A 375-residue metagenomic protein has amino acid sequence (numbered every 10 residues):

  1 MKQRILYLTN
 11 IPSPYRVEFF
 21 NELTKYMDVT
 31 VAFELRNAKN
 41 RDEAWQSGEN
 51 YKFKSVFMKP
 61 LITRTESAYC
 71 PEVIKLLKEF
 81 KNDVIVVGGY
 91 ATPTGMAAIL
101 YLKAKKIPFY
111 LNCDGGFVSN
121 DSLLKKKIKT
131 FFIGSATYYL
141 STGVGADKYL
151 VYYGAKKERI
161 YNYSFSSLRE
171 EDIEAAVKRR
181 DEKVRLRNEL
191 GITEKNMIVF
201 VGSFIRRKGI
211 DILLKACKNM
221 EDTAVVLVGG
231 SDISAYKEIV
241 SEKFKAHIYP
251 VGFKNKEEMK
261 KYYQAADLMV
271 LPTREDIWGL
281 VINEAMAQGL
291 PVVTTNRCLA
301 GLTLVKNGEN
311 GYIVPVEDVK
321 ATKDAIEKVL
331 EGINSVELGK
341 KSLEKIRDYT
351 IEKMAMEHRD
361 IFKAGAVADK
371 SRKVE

Functional and structural regions predicted by a protein language model:
E18, N196-N219, A235: A conserved mid-protein helix/loop that constitutes part of the nucleotide-sugar donor-binding site
P93, I107-K125, S135-Y138, T142 (+1 more regions): A short, histidine- and acid-enriched strand-loop-helix "catalytic/donor-clamping" loop that lines the nucleotide-sugar
A98, N307-G308, Y312-V319, E327-I333: Conserved acidic donor-binding segment of nucleotide-sugar-dependent glycosyltransferases
G134-R185, I192: Donor nucleotide-sugar binding/catalytic pocket of nucleotide-sugar-dependent glycosyltransferases
K237-K254: Nucleotide-activated donor-binding/catalytic signature segment of Leloir-type glycosyltransferases, i.e., the conserved
F253-K254, K261-A266: Short alpha-helical donor nucleotide-sugar binding micro-motif in glycosyltransferases
R274: Aromatic "clamp/platform" in nucleotide-sugar-dependent glycosyltransferases that forms part of the donor/acceptor
P291-T295: Short hydrophobic beta-strand element within catalytic cores of glycosyltransferases and related nucleotide-activated
